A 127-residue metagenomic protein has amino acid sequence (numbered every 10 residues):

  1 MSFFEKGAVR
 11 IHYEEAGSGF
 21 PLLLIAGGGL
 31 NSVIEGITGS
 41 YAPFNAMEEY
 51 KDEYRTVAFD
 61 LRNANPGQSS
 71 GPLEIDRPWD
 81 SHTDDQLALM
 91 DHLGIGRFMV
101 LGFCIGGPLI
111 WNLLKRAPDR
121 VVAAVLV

Functional and structural regions predicted by a protein language model:
M1-S2: Short, hydrophobic/aromatic-rich segments at coil-to-beta transitions
K6-S69: Conserved HGGG/HGGXW glycine-rich cap/lid loop of the alpha/beta-hydrolase fold
T38-P43, L73-D76, P118: Glycine-rich, phosphate-binding/catalytic loops in enzymes
F44-E48, L87, W111: Active-site phosphate/pyrophosphate- and oxyanion-stabilizing loops and adjacent acidic/basic residues in soluble
K51-T56, I95, P118-D119: Short, well-ordered coil/turn elements that cap or connect secondary structure elements
Q68-T83: Catalytic nucleophile-loop/oxyanion-hole region of alpha/beta-hydrolase and closely related hydrolase-like folds
D80-F98: Conserved acidic catalytic loop of the alpha/beta-hydrolase fold
G96-V127: Conserved hydrolase catalytic core segment
